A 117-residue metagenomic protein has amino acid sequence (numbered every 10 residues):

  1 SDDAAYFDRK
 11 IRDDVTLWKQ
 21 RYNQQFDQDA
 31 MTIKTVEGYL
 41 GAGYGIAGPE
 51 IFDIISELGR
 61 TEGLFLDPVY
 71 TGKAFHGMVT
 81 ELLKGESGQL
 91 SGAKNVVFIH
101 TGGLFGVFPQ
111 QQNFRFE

Functional and structural regions predicted by a protein language model:
S1-T32, I99-E117: Glycine-rich phosphate/pyrophosphate-binding loop at beta-loop-alpha junctions
D29-G92: Active-site-adjacent helical/loop segments in soluble small-molecule enzymes
N95-V97: Conserved beta-strand elements of the Class I
